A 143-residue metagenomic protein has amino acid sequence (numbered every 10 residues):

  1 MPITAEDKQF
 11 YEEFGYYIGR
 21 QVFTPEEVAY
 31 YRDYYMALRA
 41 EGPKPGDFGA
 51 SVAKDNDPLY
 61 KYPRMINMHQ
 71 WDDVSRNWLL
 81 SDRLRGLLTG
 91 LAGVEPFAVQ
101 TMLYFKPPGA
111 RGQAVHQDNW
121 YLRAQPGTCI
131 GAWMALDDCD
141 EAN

Functional and structural regions predicted by a protein language model:
M1-F14, G19-V115, Y121-A124: Non-heme Fe(II)-dependent double-stranded beta-helix
K106, E141-N143: Glycine-rich, pocket-lining loop/helix-strand segments that form or immediately flank
H116, R123-E141: Short, conserved beta-strand element in jelly-roll/cupin
